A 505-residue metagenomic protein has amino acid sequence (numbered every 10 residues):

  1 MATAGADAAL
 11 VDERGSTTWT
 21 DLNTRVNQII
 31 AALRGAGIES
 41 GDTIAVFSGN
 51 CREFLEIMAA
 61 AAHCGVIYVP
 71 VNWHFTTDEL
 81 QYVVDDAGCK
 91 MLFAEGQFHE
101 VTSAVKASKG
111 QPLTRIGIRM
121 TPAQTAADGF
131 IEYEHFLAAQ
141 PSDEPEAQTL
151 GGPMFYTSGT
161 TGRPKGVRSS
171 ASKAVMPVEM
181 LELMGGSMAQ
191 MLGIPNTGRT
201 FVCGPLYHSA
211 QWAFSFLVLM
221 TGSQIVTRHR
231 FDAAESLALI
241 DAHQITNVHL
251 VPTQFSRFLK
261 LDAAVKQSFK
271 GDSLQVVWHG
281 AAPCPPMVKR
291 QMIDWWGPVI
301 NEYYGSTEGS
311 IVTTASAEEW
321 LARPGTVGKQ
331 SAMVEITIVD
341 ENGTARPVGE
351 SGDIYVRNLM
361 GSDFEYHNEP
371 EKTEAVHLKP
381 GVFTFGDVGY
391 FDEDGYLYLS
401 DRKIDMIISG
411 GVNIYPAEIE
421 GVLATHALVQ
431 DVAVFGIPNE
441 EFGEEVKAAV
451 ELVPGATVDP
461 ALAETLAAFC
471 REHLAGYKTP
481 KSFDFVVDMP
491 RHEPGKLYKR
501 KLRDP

Functional and structural regions predicted by a protein language model:
A8-C51, L55-A59, T76-Q81: Conserved AMP-binding/adenylate-forming core of the ANL superfamily
T18-T20, G152-E182: Conserved AMP-binding A3 loop
G35-A36, A59, H63-A139, E146-A147: Structural core segment of the AMP-binding/adenylate-forming
D42-T43, G49-V69, W73-T77, D85-M91 (+4 more regions): A short helix-loop-beta submotif of the ANL/AMP-binding
F54, F75, Q81, L92-A94 (+8 more regions): AMP-binding/adenylate-forming catalytic core of the ANL superfamily
P122-T125, F130, H135-S158, G162-R163 (+1 more regions): Conserved pre-ATP/AMP-binding loop-to-beta segment of ANL
P153-F155, G159, M220-T221, I245-L250 (+2 more regions): Gly/Ser/Thr-rich phosphate-binding loop
V175-R199, C203, Y207-N247, L261: Conserved AMP-binding/adenylation subdomain of ANL enzymes
